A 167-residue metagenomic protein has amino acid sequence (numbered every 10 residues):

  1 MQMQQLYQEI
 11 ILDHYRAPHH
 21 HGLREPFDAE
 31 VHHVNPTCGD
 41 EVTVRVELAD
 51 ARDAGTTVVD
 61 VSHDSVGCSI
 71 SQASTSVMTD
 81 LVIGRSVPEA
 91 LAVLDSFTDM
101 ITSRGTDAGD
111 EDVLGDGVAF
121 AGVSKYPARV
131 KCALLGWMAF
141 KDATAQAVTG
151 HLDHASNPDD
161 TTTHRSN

Functional and structural regions predicted by a protein language model:
M1-G22, R85-N167: C-terminal binding/interaction regions
A17-S65: Structured beta-strand/loop patches that form or line metal/cofactor-binding pockets in enzymes
P36, S69, R129: Glycine-rich phosphate/pyrophosphate-binding beta-alpha loops
S65-S71: Short, thiol/selenol-centered motifs that function as redox-active sites or metal-ligating centers
S74-S86: Alpha-helical support elements that line or immediately flank enzyme active sites and cofactor-binding pockets
